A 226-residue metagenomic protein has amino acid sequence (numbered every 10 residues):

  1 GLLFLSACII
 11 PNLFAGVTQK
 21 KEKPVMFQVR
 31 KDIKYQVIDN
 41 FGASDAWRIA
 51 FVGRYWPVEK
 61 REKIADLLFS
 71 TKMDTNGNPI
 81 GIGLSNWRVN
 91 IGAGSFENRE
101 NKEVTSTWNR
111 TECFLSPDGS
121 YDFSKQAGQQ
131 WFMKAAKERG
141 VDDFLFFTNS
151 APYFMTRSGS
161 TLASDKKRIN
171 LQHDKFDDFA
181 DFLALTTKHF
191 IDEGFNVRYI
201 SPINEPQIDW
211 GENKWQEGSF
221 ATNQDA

Functional and structural regions predicted by a protein language model:
L2-N12: Bacterial N-terminal signal peptides
L13-Y199, I208, Q224-A226: Non-catalytic accessory regions flanking glycosidase/transglycosidase catalytic cores in CAZymes
I203-E205: Acidic/histidine-rich, metal-coordinating catalytic segments
N213-A226: Gly/Pro-rich turn-and-neighbor structural signature
